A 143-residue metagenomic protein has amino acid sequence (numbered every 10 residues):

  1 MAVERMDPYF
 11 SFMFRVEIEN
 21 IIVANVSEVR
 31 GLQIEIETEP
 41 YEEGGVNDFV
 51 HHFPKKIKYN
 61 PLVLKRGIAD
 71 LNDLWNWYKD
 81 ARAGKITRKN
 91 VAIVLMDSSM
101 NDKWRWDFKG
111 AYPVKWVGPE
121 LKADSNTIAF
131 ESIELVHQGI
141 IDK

Functional and structural regions predicted by a protein language model:
M1-K143: Glycine-rich, low-complexity intrinsically disordered segments
